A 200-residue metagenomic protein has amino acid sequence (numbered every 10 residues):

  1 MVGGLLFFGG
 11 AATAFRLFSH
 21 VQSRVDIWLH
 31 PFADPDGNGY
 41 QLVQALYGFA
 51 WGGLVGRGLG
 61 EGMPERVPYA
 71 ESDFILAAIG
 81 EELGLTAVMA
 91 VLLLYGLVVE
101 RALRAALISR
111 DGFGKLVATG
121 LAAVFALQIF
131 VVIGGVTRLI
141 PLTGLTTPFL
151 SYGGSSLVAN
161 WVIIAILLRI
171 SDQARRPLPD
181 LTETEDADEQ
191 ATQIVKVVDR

Functional and structural regions predicted by a protein language model:
V2-V91, S109-V117: Hydrophobic, glycine- and aromatic-enriched re-entrant/interface helices and adjoining loop segments
A11-F15, L94, L121-V131, A165: Alpha-helical transmembrane segments of multi-pass membrane proteins
V21, L103-R110, T143, A174-P179: Membrane-interfacial segments
D36, A87-L97, V117, L121-V124 (+2 more regions): Residue-level signal for the membrane-embedded core of alpha-helical transmembrane segments, especially mid-helix
G56, T86-L93, F125-G134: Hydrophobic alpha-helical segments of membrane proteins
G96-A106, L167-A174: Structural signal for the C-terminal ends of transmembrane alpha-helices and the immediately following loop
A106-G144, L150: Loop-to-helix entry and N-terminal half of a specific, functionally important transmembrane alpha helix in multi-pass
I133-R200: A juxtamembrane structural motif centered on a specific transmembrane helix
